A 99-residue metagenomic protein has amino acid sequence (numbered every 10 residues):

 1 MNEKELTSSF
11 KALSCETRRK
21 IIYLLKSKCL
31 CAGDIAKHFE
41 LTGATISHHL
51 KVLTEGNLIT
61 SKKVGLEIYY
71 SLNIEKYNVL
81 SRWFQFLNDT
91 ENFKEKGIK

Functional and structural regions predicted by a protein language model:
M1-E5, K26-S27, I74-K99: Amphipathic alpha-helical dimerization/coiled-coil segments that flank or bridge DNA-binding/regulatory modules
K4-T45, V64-K76: N-terminal helix-turn-helix DNA-binding core of bacterial DNA-binding proteins
H49: Residues within the DNA-recognition helix of helix-turn-helix
V52: Alpha-helical DNA-recognition elements
N57: Glycine-centered, phosphate/nucleic-acid-interacting loop/turn motifs that mediate DNA/RNA or nucleotide
S61: Short beta-strand "wing" residues that participate in macromolecule-binding interfaces
